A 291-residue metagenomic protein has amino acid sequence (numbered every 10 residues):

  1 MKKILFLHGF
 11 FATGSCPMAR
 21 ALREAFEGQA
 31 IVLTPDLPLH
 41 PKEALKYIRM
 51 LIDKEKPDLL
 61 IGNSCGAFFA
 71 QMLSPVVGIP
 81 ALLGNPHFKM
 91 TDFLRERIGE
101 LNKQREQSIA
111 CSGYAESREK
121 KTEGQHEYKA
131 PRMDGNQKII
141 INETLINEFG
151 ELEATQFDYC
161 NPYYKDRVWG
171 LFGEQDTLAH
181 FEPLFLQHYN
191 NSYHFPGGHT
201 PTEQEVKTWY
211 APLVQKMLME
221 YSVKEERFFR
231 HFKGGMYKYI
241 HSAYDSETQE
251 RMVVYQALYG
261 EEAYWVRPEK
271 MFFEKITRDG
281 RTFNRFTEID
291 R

Functional and structural regions predicted by a protein language model:
K2-K54, H199, M219-S222: Active-site catalytic motif of lipid deacylating hydrolases and related acyltransferases
F6-F10, I61, L171-G173: Short hydrophobic segments within beta-strands
V32-P35, E55, F69-G84: Internal alpha/beta domain cores that form substrate/cofactor-binding pockets in large enzymes and binding proteins
I48-I52, S74, N161: Short hydrophobic patches on amphipathic alpha-helices that form coiled-coil/helix-mediated interaction surfaces
I61-A70: Gly/Ala-rich beta-loop-alpha elbow adjacent to hydrolase catalytic centers
P80-E220: The alpha/beta-hydrolase serine catalytic core
M219-R291: Mixed-charge, low-complexity intrinsically disordered regions
